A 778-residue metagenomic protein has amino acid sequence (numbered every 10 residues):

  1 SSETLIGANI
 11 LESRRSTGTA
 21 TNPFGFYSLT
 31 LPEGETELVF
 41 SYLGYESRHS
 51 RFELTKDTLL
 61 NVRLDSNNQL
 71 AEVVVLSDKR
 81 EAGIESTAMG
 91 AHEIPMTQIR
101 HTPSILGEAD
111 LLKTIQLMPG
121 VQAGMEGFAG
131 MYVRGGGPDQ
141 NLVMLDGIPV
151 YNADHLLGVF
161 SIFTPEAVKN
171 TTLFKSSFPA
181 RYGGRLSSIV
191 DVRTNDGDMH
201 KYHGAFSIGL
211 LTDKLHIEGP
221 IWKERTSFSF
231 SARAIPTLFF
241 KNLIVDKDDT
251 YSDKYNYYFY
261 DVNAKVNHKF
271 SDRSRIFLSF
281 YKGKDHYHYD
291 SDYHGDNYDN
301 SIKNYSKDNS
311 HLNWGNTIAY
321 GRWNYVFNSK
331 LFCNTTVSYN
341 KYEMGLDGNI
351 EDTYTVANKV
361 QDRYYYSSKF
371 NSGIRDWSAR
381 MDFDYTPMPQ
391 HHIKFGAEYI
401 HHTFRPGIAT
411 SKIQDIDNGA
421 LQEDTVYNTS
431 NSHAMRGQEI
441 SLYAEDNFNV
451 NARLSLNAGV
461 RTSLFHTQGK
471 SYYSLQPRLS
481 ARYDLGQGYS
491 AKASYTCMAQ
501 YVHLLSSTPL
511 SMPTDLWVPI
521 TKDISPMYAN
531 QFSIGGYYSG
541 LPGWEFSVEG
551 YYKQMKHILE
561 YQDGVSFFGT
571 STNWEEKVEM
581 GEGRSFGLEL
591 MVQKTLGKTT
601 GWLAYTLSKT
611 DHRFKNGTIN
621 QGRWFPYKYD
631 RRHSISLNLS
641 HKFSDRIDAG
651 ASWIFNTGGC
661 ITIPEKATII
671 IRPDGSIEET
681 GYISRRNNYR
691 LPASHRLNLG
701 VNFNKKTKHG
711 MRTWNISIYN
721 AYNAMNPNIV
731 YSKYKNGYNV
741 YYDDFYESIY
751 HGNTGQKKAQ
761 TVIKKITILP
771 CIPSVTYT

Functional and structural regions predicted by a protein language model:
S1-E72: Periplasm-facing N-terminal accessory domains of Gram-negative outer-membrane beta-barrel systems
G44-E46, L76-F178, I189, N195-D196: Periplasmic N-terminal accessory/gating domains of Gram-negative outer-membrane beta-barrel systems
L142, N170-R181, S187-N195, Y202-D253 (+3 more regions): Predominantly transmembrane beta-strands of Gram-negative outer membrane beta-barrel pores used for transport
N267-D285, L312-Q468, S547, T595 (+1 more regions): Face-selective signature of the C-terminal outer-membrane beta-barrel domain
H286-H288, D292-Y293, N297, E343 (+6 more regions): Surface-exposed extracellular loop regions of Gram-negative outer-membrane beta-barrel proteins, predominantly
S367, S372, D376-R380, S430-N431 (+6 more regions): Outer membrane beta-barrel strand-and-loop segments of large Gram-negative receptors, especially TonB-dependent
Y552-Q554, T572, E576-C660: Gram-negative outer-membrane beta-barrel transporters
R646, F655-I677, P692-R696, N702-T778: C-terminal beta-signal and adjacent terminal beta-strands/loops of Gram-negative outer-membrane beta-barrel proteins
